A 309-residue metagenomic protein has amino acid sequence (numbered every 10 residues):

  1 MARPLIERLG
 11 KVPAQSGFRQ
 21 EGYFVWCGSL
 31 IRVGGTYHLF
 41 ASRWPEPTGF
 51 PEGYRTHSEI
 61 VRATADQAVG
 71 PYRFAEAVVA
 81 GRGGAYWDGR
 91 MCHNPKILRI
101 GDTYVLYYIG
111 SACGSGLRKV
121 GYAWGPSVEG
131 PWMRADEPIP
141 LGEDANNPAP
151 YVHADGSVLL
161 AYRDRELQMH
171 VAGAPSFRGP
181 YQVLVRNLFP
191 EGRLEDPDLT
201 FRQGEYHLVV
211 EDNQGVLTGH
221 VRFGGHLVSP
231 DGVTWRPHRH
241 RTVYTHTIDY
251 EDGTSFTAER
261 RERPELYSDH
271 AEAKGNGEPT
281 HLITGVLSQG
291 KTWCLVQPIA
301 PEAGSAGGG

Functional and structural regions predicted by a protein language model:
M1-G309: Carbohydrate-active catalytic/glycan-binding domains of CAZyme proteins, especially the secreted or lumenal ectodomains
